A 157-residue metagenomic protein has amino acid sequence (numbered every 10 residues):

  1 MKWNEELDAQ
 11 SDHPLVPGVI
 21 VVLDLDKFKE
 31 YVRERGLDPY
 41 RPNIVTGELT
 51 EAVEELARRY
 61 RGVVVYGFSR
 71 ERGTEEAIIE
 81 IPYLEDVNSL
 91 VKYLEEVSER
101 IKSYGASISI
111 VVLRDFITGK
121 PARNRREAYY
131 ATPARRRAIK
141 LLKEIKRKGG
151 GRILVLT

Functional and structural regions predicted by a protein language model:
M1-T157: Regulatory and interdomain segments flanking nucleotide-handling catalytic cores in signaling/defense enzymes
